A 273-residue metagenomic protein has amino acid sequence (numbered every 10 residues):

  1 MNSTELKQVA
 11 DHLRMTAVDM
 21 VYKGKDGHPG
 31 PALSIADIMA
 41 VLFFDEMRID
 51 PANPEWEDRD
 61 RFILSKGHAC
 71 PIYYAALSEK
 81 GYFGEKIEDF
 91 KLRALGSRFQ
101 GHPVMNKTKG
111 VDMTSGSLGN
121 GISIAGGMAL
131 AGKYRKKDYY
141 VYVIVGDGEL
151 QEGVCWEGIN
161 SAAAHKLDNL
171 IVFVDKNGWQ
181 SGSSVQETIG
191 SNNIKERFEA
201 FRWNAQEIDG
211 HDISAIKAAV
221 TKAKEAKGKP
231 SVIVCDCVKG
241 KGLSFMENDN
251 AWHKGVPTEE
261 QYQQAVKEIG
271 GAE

Functional and structural regions predicted by a protein language model:
M1-Q8: Charged, compositionally biased N-terminal leader segments and the immediate start of the first structured element
E5, A17-M20, A32-E157, A163-A164: Cofactor-binding active-site loop characterized by glycine-rich and histidine/acidic residues
V9-D26, D175-N177: N-terminal capping segment at the start of a domain
G27-P29, D89, V232: Flexible, glycine/charged-enriched surface loops at secondary-structure junctions
D60-F62, Y139-V143, L170, K229-C237: Generic beta-sheet signal
H68-A69, Y73, N177-G178, D212 (+1 more regions): Glycine-rich beta-alpha junction loops
G110, T114-A226: Thiamine diphosphate
I213-E273: Glycine/aspartate-rich loop-and-adjacent alpha/beta segment that forms the canonical ThDP
